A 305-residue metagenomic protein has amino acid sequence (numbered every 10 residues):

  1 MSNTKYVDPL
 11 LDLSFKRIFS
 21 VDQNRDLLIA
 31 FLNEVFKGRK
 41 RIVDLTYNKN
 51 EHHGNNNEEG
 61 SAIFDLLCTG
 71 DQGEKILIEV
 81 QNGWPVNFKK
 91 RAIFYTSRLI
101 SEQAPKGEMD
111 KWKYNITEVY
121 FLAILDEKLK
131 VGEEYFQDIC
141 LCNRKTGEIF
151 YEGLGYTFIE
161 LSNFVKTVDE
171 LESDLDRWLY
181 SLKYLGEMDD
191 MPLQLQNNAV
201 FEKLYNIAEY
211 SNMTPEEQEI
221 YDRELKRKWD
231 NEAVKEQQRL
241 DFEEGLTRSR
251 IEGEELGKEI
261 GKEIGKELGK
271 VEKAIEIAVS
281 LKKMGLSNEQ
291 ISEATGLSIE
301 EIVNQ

Functional and structural regions predicted by a protein language model:
M1-D222: Conserved single-residue anchors adjacent to enzymatic active/cofactor-binding motifs
S2-T4, I76-Q81, Y180-Q305: Short, charged alpha-helical interaction segments and adjacent helix-coil junctions
